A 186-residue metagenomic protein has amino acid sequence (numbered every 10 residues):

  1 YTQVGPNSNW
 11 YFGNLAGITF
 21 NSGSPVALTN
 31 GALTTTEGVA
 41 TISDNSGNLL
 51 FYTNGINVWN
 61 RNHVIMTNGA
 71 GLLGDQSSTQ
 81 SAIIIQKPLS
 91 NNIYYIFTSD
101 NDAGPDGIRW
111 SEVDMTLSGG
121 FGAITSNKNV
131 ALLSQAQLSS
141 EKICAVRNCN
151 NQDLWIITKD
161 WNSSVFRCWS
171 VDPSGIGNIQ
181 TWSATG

Functional and structural regions predicted by a protein language model:
Y1-T53: Beta-strand-rich domains and repeat architectures in extracellular enzymes and scaffolds, especially beta-propellers
Y1-V4, L33-N48, L73-N92, L133-D153: Structural signature of eukaryotic scaffold interfaces centered on beta-propeller domains
V4-P6, T19-V26, M66-N68, T116-V130 (+1 more regions): Beta-strand initiation motifs
N9-G13, S43, L50-N54, N91-N101 (+2 more regions): Hydrophobic core segments of beta-strands in well-ordered, beta-rich domains
A16-P25, V58-N62, D102-D114, N162-S170: Structural motif
A27-L28, L49-A82: Active-site-surrounding "flap" and adjacent substrate/cofactor-binding loops of secreted or lumenal enzymes, prototyped
T29-L33, A40, L72-G74, F97-G104 (+1 more regions): Short consensus segments that form the blades of beta-propeller domains, in both extracellular/periplasmic
N101-W155, K159-D160, A184-T185: Asp-box/WD-like beta-propeller blade repeats and closely related beta-sheet repeat scaffolds
